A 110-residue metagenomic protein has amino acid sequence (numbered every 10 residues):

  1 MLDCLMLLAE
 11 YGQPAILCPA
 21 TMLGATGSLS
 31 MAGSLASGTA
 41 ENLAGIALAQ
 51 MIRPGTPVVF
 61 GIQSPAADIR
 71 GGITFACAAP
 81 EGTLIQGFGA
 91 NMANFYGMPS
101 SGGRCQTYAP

Functional and structural regions predicted by a protein language model:
M1-P110: Helix-rich catalytic cores of soluble enzyme domains
